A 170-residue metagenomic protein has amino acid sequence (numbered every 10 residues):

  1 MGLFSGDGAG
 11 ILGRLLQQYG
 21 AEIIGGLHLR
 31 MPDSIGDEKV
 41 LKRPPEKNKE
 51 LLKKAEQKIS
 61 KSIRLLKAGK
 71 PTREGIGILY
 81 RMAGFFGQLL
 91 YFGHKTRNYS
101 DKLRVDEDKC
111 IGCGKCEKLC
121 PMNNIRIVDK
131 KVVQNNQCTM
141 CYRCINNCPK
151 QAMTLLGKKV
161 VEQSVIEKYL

Functional and structural regions predicted by a protein language model:
M1-G93: FMN-binding flavodoxin-like domain, especially the glycine-rich phosphate-binding loop
L3-F4, N98, D108, N136: Residues that cap or flank secondary-structure elements
E50, C110-I111, N135: Short N-terminal micro-motifs specific to bacterial/archaeal maturation and metal-cluster initiation sites
I78-G112, K118: A mid-sequence, solvent-exposed acidic-amphipathic segment
V105, K115-V133, R143-V160: Iron-sulfur cluster-binding cysteine motifs and their immediate structural context in ferredoxin-like electron-transfer
C138-Y142: Cysteine-rich micro-motifs
I166-L170: Active-site-proximal loop/hinge segments that shape catalytic or ion-binding/gating pockets
